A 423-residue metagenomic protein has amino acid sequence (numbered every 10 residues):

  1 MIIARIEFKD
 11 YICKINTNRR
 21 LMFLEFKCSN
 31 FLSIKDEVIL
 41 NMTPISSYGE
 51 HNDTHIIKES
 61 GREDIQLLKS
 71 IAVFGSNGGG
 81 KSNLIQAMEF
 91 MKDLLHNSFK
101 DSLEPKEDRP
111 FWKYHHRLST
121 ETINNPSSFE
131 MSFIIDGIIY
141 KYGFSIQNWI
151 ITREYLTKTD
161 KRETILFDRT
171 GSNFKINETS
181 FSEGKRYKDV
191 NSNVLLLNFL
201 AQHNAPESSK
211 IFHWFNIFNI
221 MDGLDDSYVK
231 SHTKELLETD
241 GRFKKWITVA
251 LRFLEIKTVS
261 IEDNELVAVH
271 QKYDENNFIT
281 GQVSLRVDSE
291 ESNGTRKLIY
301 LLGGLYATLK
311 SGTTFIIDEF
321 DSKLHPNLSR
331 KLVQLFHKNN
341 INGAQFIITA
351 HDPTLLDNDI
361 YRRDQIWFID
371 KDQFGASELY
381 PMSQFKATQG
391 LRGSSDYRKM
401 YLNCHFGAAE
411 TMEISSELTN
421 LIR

Functional and structural regions predicted by a protein language model:
I2-R5, D10-K14, N18: Short, positively charged and aromatic/hydrophobic N-terminal segments
I15-E25, F31, V333-R423: C-terminal lobe/lid and adjacent interdomain/linker elements of RecA-like ASCE P-loop ATPase modules
I15-F90: Pre-Walker A-like glycine/lysine-rich segment at the N-terminus of P-loop NTPase domains
I15-N18, S29, S227-E290, E410-T411 (+2 more regions): Extended helical coiled-coil dimerization/tether regions that scaffold and oligomerize large DNA-maintenance assemblies
I57-E59, E63-A72, S76, Q86-K141 (+1 more regions): Conserved P-loop NTP-binding catalytic core
S70-F74, L266-Y306, T314, F320-L324: Conserved ABC ATPase signature
Y140-D263: Electropositive, glycine-dotted interaction segments that contact anionic polymers or phosphate-rich ligands
N327-K331: Conserved D-loop/post-Walker B switch-helix segment of ABC ATPase nucleotide-binding domains
